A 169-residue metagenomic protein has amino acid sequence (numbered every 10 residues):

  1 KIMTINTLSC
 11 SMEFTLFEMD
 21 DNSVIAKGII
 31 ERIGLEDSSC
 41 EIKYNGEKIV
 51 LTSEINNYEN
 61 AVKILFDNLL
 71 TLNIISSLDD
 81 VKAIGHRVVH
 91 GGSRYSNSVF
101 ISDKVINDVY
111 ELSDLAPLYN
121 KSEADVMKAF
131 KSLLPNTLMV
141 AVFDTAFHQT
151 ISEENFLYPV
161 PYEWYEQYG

Functional and structural regions predicted by a protein language model:
K1-M3: Extreme N-terminal starter segment of soluble prokaryotic enzymes
I5-C10: A short acidic Gly-Thr/Ser loop motif
S11-I55: Short glycine-rich, Thr/Ser-proximal phosphate-binding strand/loop in the N-terminal lobe of ATP-dependent enzymes
F17, E59, G85: Glycine/alanine-rich phosphate-binding loops at beta-alpha junctions
V24, I55-E59, K63, V99 (+2 more regions): Electropositive phosphate-/nucleotide-binding environments in soluble metabolic enzymes
E36-K82, V126: Conserved active-site "lid/cap" helical segment
L69, I74-Y119, V140, F147-L157: Short beta-strand-loop/turn "lid" adjacent to the catalytic site in phosphate-handling enzymes
A116-G169: Gly/Ser/Thr-rich active-site cleft segment
